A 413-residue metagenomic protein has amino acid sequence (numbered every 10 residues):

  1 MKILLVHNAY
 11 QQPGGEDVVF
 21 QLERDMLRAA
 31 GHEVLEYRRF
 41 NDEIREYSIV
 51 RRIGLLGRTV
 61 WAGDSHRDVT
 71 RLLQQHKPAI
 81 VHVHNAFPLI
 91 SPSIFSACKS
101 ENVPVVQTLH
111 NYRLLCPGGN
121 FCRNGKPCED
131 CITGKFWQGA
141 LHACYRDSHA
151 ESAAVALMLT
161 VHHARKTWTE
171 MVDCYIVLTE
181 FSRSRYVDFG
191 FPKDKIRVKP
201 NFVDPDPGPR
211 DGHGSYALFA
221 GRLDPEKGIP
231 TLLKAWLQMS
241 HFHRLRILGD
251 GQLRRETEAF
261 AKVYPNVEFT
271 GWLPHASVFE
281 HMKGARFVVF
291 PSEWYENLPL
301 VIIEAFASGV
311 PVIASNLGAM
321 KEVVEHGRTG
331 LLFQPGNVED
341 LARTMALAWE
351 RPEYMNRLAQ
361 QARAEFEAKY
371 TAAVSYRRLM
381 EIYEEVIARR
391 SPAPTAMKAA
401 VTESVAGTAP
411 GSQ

Functional and structural regions predicted by a protein language model:
D17-V18, S215, F219-Q238, Q252-R255 (+1 more regions): A conserved mid-protein helix/loop that constitutes part of the nucleotide-sugar donor-binding site
L114, E129, T133-G208: Donor nucleotide-sugar binding/catalytic pocket of nucleotide-sugar-dependent glycosyltransferases
R255-A276, E280: Nucleotide-activated donor-binding/catalytic signature segment of Leloir-type glycosyltransferases, i.e., the conserved
F279, N297, I302-A307, K321-E322 (+1 more regions): Short alpha-helical segment that forms part of, or immediately flanks, the ligand-binding pocket in carbohydrate-active
K283-N297, V310: Acidic donor-binding loop of glycosyltransferase active sites
P311-A314, V324: Short hydrophobic beta-strand element within catalytic cores of glycosyltransferases and related nucleotide-activated
H326-G327, L331-V338, L347-P352: Conserved acidic donor-binding segment of nucleotide-sugar-dependent glycosyltransferases
D340, L347, Y354-K369, S375-E381: A short, well-ordered alpha-helix in the C-terminal region of glycosyltransferases
